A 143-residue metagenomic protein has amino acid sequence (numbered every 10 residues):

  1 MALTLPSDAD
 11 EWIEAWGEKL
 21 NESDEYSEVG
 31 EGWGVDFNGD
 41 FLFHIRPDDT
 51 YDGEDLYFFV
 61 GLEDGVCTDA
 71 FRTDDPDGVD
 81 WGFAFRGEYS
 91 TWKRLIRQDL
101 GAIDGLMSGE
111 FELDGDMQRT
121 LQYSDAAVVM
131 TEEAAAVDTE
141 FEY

Functional and structural regions predicted by a protein language model:
M1-Y143: Feature captures hydrophobic
